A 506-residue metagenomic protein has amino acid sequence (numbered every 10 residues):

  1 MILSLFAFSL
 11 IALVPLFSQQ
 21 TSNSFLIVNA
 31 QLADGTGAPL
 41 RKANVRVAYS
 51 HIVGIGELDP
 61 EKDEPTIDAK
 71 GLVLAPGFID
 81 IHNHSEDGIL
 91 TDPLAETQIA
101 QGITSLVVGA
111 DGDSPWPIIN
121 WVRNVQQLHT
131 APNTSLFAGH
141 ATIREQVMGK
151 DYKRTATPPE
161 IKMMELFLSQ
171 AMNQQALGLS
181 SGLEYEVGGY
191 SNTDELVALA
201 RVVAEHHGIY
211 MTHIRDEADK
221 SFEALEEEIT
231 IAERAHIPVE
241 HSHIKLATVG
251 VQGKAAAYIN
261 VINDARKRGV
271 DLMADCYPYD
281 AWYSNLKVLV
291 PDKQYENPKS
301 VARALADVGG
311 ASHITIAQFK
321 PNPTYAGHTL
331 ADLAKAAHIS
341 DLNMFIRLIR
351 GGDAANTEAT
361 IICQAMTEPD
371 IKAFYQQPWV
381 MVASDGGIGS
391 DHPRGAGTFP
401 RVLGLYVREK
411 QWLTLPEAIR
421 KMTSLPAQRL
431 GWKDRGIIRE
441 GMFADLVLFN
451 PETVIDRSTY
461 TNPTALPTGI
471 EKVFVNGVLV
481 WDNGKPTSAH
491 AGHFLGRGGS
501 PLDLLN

Functional and structural regions predicted by a protein language model:
I2-P15: Bacterial N-terminal signal peptides
T21-N23, L32, T36-G77: Histidine-rich, glycine-flanked metal-binding segment
A30, S50, G71, H82 (+12 more regions): Divalent metal-coordination and catalytic microenvironments
L32-N44, T357-M366, I371, L413-I419 (+1 more regions): Acidic, glycine-enriched loop/beta-strand segments at the rims of small-molecule binding/catalytic pockets
A69-L74, F78-N83, T91-S181, A200-R201 (+4 more regions): Divalent-metal coordination cores built from histidine and acidic residues
I119-Q126, A141-T157, F167, L183 (+2 more regions): Polyanionic/metal-chelating signatures
Q170, A176-E228: Divalent metal-binding pocket/active-site signature
N297, K372-W379, D385, T398 (+1 more regions): C-terminal cap of metal-dependent C-N hydrolases
